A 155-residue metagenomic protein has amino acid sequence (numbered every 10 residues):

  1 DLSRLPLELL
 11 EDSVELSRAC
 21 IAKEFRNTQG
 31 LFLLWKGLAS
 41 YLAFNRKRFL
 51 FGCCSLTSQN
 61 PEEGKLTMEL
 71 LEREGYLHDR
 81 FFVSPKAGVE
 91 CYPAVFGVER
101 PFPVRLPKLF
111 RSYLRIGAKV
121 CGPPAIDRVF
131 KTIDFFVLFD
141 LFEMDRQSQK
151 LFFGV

Functional and structural regions predicted by a protein language model:
D1-K119, P124-I133, M144: Acyl-donor binding region in acyl/amide transferases
L138-V155: Long, continuous compositionally biased terminal/linker segments
